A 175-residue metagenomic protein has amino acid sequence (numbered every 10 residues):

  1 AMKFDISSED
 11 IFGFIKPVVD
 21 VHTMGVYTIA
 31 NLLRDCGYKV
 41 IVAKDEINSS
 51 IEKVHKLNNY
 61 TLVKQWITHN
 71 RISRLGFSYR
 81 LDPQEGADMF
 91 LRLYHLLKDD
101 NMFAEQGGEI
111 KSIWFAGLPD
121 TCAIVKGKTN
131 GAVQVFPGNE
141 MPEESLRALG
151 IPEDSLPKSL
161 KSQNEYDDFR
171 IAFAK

Functional and structural regions predicted by a protein language model:
A1, P142-K175: Flexible inter-domain linker/hinge segments
A1-A43: ATP-dependent carboxylate/acyl-activation modules
K3-D5, K56, R71, N101 (+2 more regions): Short, flexible coil/linker elements and helix-boundary hinge sites characteristic of intrinsically disordered
D5, D10, D20, D35 (+6 more regions): Acidic-enriched, low-complexity/disordered segments with a strong bias for Aspartate over Glutamate
S7, S50-K53, N58, D82 (+4 more regions): Serine/threonine-rich low-complexity intrinsically disordered regions
A30, K39-A132: Cofactor-cradling patches in redox/metallo enzymes
V133-P142: Short acidic-hydrophobic, aromatic-tinged amphipathic segments that line or gate anion-handling sites
